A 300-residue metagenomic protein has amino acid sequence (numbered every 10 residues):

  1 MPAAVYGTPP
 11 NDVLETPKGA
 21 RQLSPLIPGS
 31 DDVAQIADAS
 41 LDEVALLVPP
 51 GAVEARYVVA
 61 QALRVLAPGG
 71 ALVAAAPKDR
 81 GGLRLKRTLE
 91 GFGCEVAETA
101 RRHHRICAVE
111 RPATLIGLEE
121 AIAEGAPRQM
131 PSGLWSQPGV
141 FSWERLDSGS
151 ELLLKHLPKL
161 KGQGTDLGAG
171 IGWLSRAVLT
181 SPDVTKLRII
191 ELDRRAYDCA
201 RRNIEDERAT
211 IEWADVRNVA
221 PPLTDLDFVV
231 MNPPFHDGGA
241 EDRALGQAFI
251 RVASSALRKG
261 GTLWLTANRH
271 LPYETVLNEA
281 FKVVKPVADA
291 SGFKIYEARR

Functional and structural regions predicted by a protein language model:
M1-G29, D147-M231: Conserved SAM/SAH cofactor-binding pocket of Class I
E43-V53, L167-G172, L226-G239: Conserved proline-anchored active-site loop of SAM-dependent methyltransferases that bridges a beta-strand
Y57-P68, Q247-K259: A short glycine-rich, Lys/Arg-flanked "PGG" loop and its adjoining helix->strand segment in the class I
G69-P77, G260-A267: Conserved beta-strand signature within the Rossmann-like core of class I S-adenosyl-L-methionine
P77, E191-R195, L245, N268-R269: Short beta->alpha hinge that forms the Motif I/post-I loop of the SAM-binding pocket
K78-F92, N268-F281: Conserved class I S-adenosyl-L-methionine
F92-P127, V276, V283-R300: Active-site capping/gating segments
T99-K161: SAM-dependent Rossmann-like transferase core, predominantly class I methyltransferases with a strong bias toward
